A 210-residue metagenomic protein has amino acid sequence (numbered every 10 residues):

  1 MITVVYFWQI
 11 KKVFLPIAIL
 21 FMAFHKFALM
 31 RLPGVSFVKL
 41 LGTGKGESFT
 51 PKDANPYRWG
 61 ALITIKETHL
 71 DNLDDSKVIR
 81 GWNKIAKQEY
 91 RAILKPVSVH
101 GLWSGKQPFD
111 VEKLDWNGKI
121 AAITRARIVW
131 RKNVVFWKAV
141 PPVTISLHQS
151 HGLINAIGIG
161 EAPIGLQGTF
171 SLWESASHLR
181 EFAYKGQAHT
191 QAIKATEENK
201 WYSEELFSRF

Functional and structural regions predicted by a protein language model:
M1-R58, E67-L73, K84-G168, S177-K185 (+1 more regions): Short S/T/G/P-rich N-terminal loop/turn motif that feeds into the first structured element of a domain
T64-I65, W173: Signature tryptophan residues that serve as conserved aromatic anchors
S76-V78, G186, T196: Alpha-helix boundary/capping residues
K77-K87, H189-Q191: A common structural junction motif
E181, A188-E204: Extended hydrophobic/aromatic segments used for targeting, binding, or gating
